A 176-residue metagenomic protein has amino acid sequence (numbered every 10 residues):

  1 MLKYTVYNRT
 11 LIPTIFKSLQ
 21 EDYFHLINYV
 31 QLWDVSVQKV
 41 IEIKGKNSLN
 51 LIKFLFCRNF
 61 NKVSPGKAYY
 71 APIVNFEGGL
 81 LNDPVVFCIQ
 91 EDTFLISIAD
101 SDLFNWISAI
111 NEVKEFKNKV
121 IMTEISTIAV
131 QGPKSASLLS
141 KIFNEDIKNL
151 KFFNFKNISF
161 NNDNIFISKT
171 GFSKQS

Functional and structural regions predicted by a protein language model:
M1-V74, G79-L81: Acidic, proline/glycine-enriched N-terminal capping motif
N82-S176: Acidic, low-complexity central loop/insert segments
